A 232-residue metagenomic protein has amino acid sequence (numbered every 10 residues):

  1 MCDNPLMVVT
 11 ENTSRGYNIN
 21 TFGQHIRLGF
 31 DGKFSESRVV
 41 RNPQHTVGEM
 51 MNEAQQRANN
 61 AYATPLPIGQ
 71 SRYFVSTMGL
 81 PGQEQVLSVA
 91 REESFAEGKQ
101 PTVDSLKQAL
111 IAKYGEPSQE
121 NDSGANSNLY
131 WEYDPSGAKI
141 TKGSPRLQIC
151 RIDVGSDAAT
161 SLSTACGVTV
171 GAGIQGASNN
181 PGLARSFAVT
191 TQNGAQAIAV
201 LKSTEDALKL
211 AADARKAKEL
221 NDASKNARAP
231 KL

Functional and structural regions predicted by a protein language model:
M1-P43, V47-A54, A90-L232: Non-cytosolic coordination micro-motifs
T13, H25, Q55-Q83: Compositionally biased P/S/T/G-rich terminal and signal peptide-adjacent segments that lie outside catalytic cores
G82-E92: Glycine-rich, often proline-containing surface loops adjacent to acidic residues and nearby aromatics that form
